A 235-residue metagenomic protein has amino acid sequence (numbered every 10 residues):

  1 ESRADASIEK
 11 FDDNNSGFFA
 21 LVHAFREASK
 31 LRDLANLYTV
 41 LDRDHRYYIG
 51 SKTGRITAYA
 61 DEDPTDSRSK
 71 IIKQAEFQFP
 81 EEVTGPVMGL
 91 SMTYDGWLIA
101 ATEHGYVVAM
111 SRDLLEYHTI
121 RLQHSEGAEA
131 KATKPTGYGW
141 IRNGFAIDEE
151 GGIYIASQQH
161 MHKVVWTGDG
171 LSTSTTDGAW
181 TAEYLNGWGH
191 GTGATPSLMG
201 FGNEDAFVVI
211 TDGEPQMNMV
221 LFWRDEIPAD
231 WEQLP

Functional and structural regions predicted by a protein language model:
E1, H45-S51, D95-T102, V108 (+4 more regions): Short beta-strand elements that form the blades of beta-propeller/WD-repeat-like and other beta-sheet-rich scaffold
E1-E76: Post-signal peptide N-terminal segment of secreted/secretory-pathway proteins
R3-D5, T53-P64, H104-R112, Q158-T167 (+1 more regions): Structural motif
S7-E9, V22-V40, Q78-D95, A130-I147 (+1 more regions): Repeated scaffold domains used in trafficking and secretory/extracellular systems, primarily beta-propellers
G17-S29, R68-E82, E116-T136, G178-N186 (+1 more regions): A short beta-strand motif characteristic of beta-propeller blades
Y38-Y47, G54, E62, T93-L98 (+4 more regions): Elongated scaffolding segments in large macromolecular assemblies, built predominantly from amphipathic alpha-helices
L98, T102, R112-E116, H124 (+2 more regions): Glycine- and small hydrophobic-enriched segments that form the cores of compact globular domains
G144-P235: Long, internal scaffold/assembly segments composed of regular secondary structure
